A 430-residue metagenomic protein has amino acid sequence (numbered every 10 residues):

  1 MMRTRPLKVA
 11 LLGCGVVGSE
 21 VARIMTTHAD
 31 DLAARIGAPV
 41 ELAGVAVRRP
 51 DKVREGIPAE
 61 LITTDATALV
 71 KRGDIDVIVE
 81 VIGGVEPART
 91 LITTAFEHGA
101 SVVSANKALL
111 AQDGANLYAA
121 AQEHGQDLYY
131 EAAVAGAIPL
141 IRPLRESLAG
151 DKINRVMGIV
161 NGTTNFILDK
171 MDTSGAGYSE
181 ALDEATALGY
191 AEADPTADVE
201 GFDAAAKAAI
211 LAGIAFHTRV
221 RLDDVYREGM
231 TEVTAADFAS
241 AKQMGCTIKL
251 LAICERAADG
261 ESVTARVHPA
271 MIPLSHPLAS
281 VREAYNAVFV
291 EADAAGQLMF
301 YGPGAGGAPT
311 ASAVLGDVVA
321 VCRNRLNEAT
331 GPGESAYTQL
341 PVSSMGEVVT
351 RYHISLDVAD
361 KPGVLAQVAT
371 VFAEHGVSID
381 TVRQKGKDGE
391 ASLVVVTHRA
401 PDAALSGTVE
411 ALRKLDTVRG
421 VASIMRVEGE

Functional and structural regions predicted by a protein language model:
M1-H98: N-terminal glycine-/serine-/threonine-rich beta1-alpha1-beta2 phosphate-ribose binding loop of Rossmann-like
A88-H98, K107-R145: Rossmann-fold NAD(P)-binding glycine/threonine-rich loop
V102-V103, I379: A short hydrophobic/small-residue beta-strand
Q122-D203, I210: Rossmann-like NAD(P)H-binding beta-loop-alpha module
E180-S280, Y285-A287: Substrate-binding/catalytic subdomain of NAD(P)-dependent oxidoreductase enzymes
M230, G296-L298, G302-A308: Glycine-rich phosphate/pyrophosphate-binding beta-alpha loops
H268-D293, G307-A308, A373, S378-D388: Low-complexity, glycine/alanine/valine/leucine- and proline-rich hydrophobic stretches
A313, V318-E430: A conserved regulatory-domain signal marking ACT and ACT-like small-molecule sensing domains and adjacent regulatory
